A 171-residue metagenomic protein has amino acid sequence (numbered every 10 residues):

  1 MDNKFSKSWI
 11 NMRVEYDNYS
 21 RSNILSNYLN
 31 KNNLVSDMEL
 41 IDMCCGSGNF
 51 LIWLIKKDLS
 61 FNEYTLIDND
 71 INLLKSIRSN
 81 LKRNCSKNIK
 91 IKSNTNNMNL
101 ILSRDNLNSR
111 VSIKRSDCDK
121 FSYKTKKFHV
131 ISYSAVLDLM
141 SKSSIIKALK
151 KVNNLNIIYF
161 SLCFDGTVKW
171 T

Functional and structural regions predicted by a protein language model:
M1-N33: Class I SAM-dependent methyltransferase Rossmann-like catalytic core, especially the SAM/SAH-binding loop
D37-G46: Conserved class I S-adenosyl-L-methionine
G48-I52: Glycine-rich SAM-binding Motif I of class I
K56-K120: Class I SAM-dependent methyltransferase SAM/SAH-binding core
S132: A conserved beta-strand element that flanks and buttresses the S-adenosyl-L-methionine
A135-V136: Short catalytic micro-motifs in class I SAM-dependent methyltransferases
L139-V152: A short, conserved alpha-helix within the catalytic core of class I
Y159-T171: Conserved class I S-adenosyl-L-methionine
